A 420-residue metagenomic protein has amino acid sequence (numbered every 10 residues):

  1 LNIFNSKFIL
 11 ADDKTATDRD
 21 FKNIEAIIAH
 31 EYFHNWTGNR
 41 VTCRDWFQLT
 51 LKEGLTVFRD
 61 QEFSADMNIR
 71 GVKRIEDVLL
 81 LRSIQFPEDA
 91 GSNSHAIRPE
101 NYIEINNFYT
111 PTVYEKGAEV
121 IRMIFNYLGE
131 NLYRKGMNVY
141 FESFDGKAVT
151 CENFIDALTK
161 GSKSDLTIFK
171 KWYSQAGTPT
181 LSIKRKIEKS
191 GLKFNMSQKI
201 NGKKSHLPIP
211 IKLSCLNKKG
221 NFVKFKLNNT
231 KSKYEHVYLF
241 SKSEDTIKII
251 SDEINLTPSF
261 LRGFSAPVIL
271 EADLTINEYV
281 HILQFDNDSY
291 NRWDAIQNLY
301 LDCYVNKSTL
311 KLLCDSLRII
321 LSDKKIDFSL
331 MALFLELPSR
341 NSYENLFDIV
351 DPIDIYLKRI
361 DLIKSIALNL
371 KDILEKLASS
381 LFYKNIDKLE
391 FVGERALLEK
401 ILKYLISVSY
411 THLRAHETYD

Functional and structural regions predicted by a protein language model:
L1-M196: Hydrophobic alpha-helical and helix-loop surface patches within well-folded domains that function as non-catalytic
S6, N39, E53, N101 (+6 more regions): Active-site proximal loops enriched in glycine and acidic residues that flank catalytic Cys/His/Asp and coordinate
I9, F33, F63, K199-N201 (+5 more regions): Short, glycine-/Ser/Thr-/acidic-enriched flexible segments
R82-S83, T110, K248-R414: Long, ordered, helix-rich scaffold segments
G91, S205-L207, S241-S243, K311 (+1 more regions): A short, structural micro-pattern
F108, G117-E130, K189-G191, I200-K203 (+3 more regions): Long hydrophobic segments that form regular secondary structure
D165-L166, T178-L181, R185-D252, L256: Beta-strand-rich binding/interaction modules
A415-D420: A short, hydrophobic C-terminal helix/tail in secreted or cell-surface proteins
